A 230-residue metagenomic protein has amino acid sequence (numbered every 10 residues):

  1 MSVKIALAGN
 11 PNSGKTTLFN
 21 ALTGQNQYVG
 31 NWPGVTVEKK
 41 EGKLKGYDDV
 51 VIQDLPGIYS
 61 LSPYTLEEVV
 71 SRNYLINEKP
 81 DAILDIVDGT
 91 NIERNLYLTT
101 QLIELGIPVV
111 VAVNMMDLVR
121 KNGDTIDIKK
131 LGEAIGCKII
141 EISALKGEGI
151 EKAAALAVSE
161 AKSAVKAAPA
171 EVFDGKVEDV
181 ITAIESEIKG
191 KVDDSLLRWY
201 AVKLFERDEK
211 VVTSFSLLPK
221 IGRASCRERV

Functional and structural regions predicted by a protein language model:
M1-Y64, N77-E78: Conserved G1/Walker A P-loop phosphate-binding module
G9, I86, A144: Conserved residues at beta->alpha junctions
F19-N20, I103, G132, A154: Short, surface-exposed helix/turn micro-motifs that flank interaction/cofactor sites
Q25, G34, G57-I58, G89-E93 (+2 more regions): Conserved nucleotide-binding/hydrolysis micro-motifs of P-loop NTPases
P33-T36, K40, V51, E67-V70 (+6 more regions): Helical mechanochemical/support elements of P-loop NTPase systems and associated helical scaffolds
G42-D48, V70-I139: Conserved C-terminal guanine-recognition region of P-loop GTPase G domains, centered on the G4
V110, R120-R229: Alpha-helical transmembrane helix bundles of large polytopic membrane transport and channel proteins
